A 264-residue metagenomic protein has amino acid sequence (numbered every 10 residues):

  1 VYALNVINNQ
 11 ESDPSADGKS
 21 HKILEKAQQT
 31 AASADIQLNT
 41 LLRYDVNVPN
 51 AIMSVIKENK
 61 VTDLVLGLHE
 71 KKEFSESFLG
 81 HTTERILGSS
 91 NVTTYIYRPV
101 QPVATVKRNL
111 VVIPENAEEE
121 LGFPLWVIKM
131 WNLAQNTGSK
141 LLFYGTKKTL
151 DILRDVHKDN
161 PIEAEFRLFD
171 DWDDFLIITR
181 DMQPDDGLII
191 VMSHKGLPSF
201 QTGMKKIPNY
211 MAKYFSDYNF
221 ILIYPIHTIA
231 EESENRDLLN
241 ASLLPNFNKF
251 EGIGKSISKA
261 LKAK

Functional and structural regions predicted by a protein language model:
V1-L24, A32-N39, N116-L121, L125-M130 (+2 more regions): Non-transmembrane accessory domains of multi-pass membrane transporters/channels
I7-N9, Y44, E70, K147: Active-site-proximal loop/turn and secondary-structure-junction residues that shape catalytic pockets, frequently
E25, A31, N59-D63: Catalytic cores of nucleotide-enabled group-transfer and carboxylate-activating enzymes in metabolic and assembly-line
K26-T30, V55, S89, L133: Generic, well-ordered alpha-helical scaffold segments in large soluble proteins
A27, I52, L153-R154: Hydrophobic packing residues within well-ordered alpha-helices of enzyme cores
D35-L41, N50-A51, E73-F78: A cross-kingdom feature marking solvent-exposed beta-strand/loop segments within repeated, beta-rich binding/scaffold
N39, Y44-M53, T146-K147, E163-D181: A short, well-structured beta->alpha microelement
T62-D63, L68-W172, Q183-I189, S193-K264: Intrinsically disordered or low-complexity boundary/linker segments at protein termini and domain junctions
